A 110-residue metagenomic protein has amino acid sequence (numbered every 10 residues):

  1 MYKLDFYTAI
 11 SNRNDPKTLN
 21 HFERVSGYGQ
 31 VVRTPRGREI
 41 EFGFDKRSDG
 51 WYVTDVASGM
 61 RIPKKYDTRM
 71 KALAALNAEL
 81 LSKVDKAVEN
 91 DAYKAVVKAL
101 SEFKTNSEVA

Functional and structural regions predicted by a protein language model:
M1-P35: Negatively charged, low-complexity tracts enriched in Asp/Glu with abundant Ser/Thr
M1-Y2, S101-A110: Short intrinsically disordered terminal tails
G29-Q30, K46-D49, D67-K71: A short, sequence-level motif marking secondary-structure junctions
E39-E41: Short Gly/Thr-rich strand-loop-strand
F44-M60: Short aromatic-glycine-(Arg/Gly/Cys) micro-motifs in beta-strand/loop hairpins
V56-M70: A short, exposed loop/beta-hairpin motif centered on an aromatic-Gly-Thr core
Y66-K83: A short, charged, amphipathic alpha-helix used as a generic interaction element across diverse proteins
L80, D85-S101: Anionic, Ser/Thr-rich low-complexity intrinsically disordered regions
